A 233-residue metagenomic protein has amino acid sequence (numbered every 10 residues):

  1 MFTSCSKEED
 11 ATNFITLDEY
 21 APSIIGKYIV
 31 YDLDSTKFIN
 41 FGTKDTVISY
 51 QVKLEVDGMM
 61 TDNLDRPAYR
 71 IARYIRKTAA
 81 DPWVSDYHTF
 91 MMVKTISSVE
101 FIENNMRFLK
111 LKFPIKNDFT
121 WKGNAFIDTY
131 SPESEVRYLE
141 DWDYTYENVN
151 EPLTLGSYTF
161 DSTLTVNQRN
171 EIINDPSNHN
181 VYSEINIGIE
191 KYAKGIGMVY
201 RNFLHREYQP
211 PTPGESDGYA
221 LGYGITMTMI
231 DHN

Functional and structural regions predicted by a protein language model:
F2-S4: C-terminal motif of bacterial Sec signal peptides marking the signal peptidase cleavage site
S6-N233: Conserved functional acidic sites
